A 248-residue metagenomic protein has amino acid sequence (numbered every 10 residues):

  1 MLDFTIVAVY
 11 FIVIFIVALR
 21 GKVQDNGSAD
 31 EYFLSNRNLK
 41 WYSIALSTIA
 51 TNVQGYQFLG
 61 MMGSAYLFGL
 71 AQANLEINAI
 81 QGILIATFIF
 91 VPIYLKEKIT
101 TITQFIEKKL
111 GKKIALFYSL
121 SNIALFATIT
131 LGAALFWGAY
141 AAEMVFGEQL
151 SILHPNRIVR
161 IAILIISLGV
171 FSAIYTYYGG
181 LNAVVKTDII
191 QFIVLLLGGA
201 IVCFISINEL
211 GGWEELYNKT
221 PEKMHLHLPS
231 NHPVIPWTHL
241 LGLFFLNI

Functional and structural regions predicted by a protein language model:
M1-F58, T176-G179, F192, G198-I201: Membrane-interface "cap" regions at the ends of multi-pass membrane proteins
I14, I49, A73-Y177, H239-I248: Helix-loop-helix module between adjacent transmembrane segments
I16, G60, I85, I89 (+4 more regions): Transmembrane alpha-helix boundary/anchor motif
G21-D25, A29, Y66-G69, I93-T101 (+4 more regions): Membrane-interfacial segments
A29, L70, K112, G180-L181 (+1 more regions): Membrane-helix interface/capping residues of multi-pass secondary transporters
L34-S43, G60-N74, E107, L150 (+2 more regions): Loop-to-helix junctions at membrane interfaces in multi-pass transport proteins
A124-A133, I190, V194-F204: Hydrophobic alpha-helical membrane-insertion segments
